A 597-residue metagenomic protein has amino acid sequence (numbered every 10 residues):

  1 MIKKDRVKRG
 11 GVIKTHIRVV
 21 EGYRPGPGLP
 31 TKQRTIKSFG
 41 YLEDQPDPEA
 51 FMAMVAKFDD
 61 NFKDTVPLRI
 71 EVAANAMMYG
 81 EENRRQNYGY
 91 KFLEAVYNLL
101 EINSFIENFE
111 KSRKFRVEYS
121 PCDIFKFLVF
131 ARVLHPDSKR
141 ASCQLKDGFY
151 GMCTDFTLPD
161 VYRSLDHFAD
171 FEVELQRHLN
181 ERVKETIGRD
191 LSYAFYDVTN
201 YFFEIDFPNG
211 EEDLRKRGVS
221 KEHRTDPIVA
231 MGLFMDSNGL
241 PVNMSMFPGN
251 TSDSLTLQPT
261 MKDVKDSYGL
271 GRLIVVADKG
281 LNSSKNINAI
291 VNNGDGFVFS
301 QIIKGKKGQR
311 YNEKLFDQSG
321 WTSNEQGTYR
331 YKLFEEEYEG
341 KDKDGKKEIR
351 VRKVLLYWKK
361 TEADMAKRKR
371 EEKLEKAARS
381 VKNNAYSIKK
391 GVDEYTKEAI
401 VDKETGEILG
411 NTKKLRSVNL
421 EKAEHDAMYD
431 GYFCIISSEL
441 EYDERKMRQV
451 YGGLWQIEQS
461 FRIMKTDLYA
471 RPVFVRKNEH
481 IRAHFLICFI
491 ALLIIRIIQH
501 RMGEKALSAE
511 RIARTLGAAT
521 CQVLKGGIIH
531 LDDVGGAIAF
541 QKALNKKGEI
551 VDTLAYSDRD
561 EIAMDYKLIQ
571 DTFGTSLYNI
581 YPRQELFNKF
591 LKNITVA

Functional and structural regions predicted by a protein language model:
M1-C122: Conserved glycine(s) in the ABC-transporter nucleotide-binding domain "signature"
I2-K3, H16, G26, N103-A597: Anion-binding and metal-coordination hotspots
